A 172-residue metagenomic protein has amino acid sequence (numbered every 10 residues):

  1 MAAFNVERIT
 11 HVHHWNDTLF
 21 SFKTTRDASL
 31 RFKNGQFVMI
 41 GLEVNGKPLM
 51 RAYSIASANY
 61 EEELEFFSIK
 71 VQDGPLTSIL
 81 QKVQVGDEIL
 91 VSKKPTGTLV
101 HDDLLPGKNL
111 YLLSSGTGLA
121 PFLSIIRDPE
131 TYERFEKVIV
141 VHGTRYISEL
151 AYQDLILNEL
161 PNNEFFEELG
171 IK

Functional and structural regions predicted by a protein language model:
A2-V85: Ferredoxin-reductase
P75-K172: FNR/FR-type flavoprotein reductase catalytic core
